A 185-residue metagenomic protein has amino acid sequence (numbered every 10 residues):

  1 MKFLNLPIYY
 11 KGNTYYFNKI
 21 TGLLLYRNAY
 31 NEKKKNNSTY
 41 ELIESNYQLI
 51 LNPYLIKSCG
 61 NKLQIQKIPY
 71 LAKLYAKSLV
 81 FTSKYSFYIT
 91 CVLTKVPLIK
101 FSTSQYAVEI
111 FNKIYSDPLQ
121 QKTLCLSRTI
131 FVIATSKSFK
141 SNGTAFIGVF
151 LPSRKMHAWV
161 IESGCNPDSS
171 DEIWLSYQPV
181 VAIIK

Functional and structural regions predicted by a protein language model:
M1-L98, K113-Q120, K137-F139: N-terminal accessory/pre-domain segments preceding catalytic cores
S102-T103, V132: Long amphipathic N-terminal alpha/beta scaffold segment
T103-N112: Acidic catalytic patch
Q121-R128: Acidic, low-complexity glycine/serine/threonine-rich segments
I130-K185: Hydrophobic/aromatic-rich core segments of domains that either
